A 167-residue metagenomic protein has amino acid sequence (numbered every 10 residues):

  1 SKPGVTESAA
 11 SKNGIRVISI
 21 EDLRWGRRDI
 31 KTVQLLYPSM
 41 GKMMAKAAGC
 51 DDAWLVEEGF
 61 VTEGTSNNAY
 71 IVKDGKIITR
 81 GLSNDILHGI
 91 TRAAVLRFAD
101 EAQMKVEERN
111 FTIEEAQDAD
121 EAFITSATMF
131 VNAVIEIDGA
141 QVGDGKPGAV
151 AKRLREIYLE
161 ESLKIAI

Functional and structural regions predicted by a protein language model:
S1-I167: Helix-start/capping segments and mature chain N-termini
